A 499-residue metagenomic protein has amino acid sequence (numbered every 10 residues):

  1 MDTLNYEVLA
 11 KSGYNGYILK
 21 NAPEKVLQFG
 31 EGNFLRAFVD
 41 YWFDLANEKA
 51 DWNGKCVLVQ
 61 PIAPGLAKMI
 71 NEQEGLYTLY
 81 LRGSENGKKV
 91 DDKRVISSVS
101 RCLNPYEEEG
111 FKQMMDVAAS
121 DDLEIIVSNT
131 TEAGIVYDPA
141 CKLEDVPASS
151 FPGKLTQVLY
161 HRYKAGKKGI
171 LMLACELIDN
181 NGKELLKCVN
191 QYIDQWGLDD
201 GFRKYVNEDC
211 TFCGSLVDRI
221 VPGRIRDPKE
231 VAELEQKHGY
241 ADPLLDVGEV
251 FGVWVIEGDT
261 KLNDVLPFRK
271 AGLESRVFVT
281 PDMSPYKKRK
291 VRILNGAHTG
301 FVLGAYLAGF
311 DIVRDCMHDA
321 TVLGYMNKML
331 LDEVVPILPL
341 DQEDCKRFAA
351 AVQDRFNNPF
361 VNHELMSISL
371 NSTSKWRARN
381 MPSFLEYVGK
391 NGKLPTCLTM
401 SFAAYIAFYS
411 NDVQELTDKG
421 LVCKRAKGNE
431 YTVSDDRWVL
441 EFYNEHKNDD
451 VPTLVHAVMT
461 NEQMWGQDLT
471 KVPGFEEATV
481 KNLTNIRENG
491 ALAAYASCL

Functional and structural regions predicted by a protein language model:
M1-L499: Substrate/ligand-engaging "lid" and interaction regions
